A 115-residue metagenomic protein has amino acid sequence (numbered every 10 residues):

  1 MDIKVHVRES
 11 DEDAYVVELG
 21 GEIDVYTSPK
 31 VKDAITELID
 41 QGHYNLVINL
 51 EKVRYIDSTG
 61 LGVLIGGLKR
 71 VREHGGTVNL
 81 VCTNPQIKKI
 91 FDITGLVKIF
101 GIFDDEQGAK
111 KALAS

Functional and structural regions predicted by a protein language model:
M1: Extracellular glycan-recognition surfaces and repeat-rich motifs
K4-D33: STAS-typified acidic loop motif
D11-E12, E51, Q107: Conserved catalytic submotifs in the C-terminal HATPase_c
I23-F100: Amphipathic alpha-helical interaction surfaces in cytosolic regulatory modules
P85, Q107-G108: Acidic phosphotransfer microenvironment of two-component signaling modules
G101-D105: Short acidic-hydrophobic, aromatic-tinged amphipathic segments that line or gate anion-handling sites
A109, L113-S115: A short, charged, amphipathic alpha-helix used as a generic interaction element across diverse proteins
